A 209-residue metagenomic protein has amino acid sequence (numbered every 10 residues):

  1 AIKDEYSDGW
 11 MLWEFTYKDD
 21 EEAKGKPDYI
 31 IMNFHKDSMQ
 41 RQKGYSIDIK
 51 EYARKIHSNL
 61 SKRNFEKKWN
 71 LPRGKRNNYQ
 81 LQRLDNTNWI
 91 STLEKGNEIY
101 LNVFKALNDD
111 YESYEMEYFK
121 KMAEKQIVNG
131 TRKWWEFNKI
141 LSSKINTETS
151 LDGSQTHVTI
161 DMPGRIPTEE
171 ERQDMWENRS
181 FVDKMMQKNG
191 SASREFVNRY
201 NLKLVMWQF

Functional and structural regions predicted by a protein language model:
A1-F209: Short S/T/G/P-rich N-terminal loop/turn motif that feeds into the first structured element of a domain
